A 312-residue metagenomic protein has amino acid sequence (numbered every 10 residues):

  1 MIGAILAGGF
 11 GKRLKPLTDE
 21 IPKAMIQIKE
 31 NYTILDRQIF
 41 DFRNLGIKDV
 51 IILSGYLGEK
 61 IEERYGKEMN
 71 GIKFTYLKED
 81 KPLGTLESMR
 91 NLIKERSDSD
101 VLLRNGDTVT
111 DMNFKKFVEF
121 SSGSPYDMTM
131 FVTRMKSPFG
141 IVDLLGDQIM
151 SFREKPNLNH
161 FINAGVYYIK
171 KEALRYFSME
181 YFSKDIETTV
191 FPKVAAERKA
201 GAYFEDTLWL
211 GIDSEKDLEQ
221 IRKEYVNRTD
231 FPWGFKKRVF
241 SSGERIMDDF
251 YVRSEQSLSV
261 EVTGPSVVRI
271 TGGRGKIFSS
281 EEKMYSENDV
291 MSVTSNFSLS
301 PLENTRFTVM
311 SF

Functional and structural regions predicted by a protein language model:
M1-D19: N-terminal nucleotide-binding beta1-loop-alpha1 segment
I2-I5, Q27-N105, F114-K116, Y176-E180: Conserved N-terminal catalytic core of the sugar/cofactor nucleotidyltransferase
V101-L102, V109, K115-S122, M135-S137 (+1 more regions): Catalytic-core segments of class I nucleotidyltransferases/pyrophosphorylases that form NMP-activated intermediates
S124-R134: A short, conserved acidic/glycine-rich loop-to-beta-strand motif that forms the donor nucleotide-sugar/metal
W233-G264: A short glycine-rich, His/Asp/Glu-containing loop-to-beta-strand
T263-S280: Glycine- and acidic-residue-biased ligand/ion/polar-headgroup-sensing regions
K276-F297: Short acidic-glycine-tyrosine-enriched beta hairpin
S298-F312: A short hydrophobic beta-strand segment most commonly corresponding to one strand of the jelly-roll/cupin
